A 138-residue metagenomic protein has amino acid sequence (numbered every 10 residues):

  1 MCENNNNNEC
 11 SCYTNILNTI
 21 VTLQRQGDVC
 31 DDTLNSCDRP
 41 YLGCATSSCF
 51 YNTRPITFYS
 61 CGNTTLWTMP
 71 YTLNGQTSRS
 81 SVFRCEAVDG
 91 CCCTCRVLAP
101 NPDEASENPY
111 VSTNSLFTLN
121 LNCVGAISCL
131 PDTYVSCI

Functional and structural regions predicted by a protein language model:
M1-D89, T94-I138: Short glycine-rich, low-complexity segments
